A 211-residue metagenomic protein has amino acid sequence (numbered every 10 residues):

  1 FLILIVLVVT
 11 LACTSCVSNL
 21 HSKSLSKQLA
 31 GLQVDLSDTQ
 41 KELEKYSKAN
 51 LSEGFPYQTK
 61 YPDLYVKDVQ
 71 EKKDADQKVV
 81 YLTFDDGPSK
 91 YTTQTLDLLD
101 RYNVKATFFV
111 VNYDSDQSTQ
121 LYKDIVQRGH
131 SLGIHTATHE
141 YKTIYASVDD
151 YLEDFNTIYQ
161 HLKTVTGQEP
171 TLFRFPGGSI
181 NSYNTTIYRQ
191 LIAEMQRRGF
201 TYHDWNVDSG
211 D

Functional and structural regions predicted by a protein language model:
F1-K72, D76-V80, D97-A106, S209: Terminal accessory/targeting
L51-T164, E169-P170: Active-site beta->alpha N-cap acidic-glycine motif
H139-D211: Catalytic domains of cell-wall/extracellular-matrix polysaccharide-remodeling enzymes, centered on de-N-acetylation
